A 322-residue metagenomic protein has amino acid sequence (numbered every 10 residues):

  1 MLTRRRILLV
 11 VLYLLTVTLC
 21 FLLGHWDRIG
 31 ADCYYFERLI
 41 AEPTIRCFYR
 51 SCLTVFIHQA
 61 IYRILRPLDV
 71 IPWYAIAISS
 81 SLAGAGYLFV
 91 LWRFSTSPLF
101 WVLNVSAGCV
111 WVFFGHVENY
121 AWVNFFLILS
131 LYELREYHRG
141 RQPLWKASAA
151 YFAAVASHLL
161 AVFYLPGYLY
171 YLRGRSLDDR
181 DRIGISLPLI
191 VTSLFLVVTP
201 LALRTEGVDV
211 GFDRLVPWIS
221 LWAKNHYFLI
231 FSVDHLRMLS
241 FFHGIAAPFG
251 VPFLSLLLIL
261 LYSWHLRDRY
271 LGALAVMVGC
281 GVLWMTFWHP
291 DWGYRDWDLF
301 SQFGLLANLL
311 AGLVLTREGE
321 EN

Functional and structural regions predicted by a protein language model:
M1, E136-G140, F163-S193, Y262-R267: Perimembrane helix-loop-helix junctions
R4, T96-P98, L177-I183, L257-V278: Membrane-interface helix-loop-helix junctions at transmembrane boundaries of multi-pass membrane enzymes, predominantly
R5-C33, R38, P188-G207, C280-F287: Transmembrane signal-anchor helices characteristic of membrane glycosylation enzymes that use polyprenol
I45-V70, Y74, L82: Short hydrophobic/aromatic helix or loop-helix immediately within or flanking a transmembrane segment in polytopic
I78-S97, L129: Transmembrane-helix motifs of polytopic, lipid-linked glycan transferases
G115-W122: Short acidic/glycine- and proline-prone juxtamembrane loop motifs at membrane-interface regions of multi-pass membrane
P143-L159, L165-L169: Membrane-interface alpha helices of multi-pass inner-membrane proteins
Y170, G184-I259, L283-W284: Membrane-lumen/periplasm interface segments of specific transmembrane helices in polyprenyl phosphate-linked
